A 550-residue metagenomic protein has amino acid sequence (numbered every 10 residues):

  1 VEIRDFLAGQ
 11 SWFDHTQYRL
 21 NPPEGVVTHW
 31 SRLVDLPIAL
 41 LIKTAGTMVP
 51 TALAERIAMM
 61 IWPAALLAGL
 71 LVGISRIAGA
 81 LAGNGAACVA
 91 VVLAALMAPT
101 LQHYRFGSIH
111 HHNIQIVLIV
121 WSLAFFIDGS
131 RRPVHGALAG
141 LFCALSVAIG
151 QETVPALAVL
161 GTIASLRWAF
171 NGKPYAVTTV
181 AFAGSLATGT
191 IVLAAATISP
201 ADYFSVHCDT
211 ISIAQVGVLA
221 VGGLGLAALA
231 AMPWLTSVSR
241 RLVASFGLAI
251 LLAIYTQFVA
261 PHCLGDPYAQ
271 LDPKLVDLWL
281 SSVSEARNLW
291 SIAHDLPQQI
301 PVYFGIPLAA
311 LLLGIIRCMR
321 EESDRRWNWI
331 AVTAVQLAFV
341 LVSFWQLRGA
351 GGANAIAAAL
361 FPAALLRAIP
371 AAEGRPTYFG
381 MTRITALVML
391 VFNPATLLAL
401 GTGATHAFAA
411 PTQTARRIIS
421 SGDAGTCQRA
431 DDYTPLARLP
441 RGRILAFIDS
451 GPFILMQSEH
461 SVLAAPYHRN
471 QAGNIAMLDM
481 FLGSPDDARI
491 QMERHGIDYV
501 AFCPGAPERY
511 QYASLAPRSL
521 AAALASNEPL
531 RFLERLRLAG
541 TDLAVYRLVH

Functional and structural regions predicted by a protein language model:
E2-V26: Extracytosolic helix-loop segments that constitute the early lumenal/periplasmic catalytic or substrate-binding loops
P22-L36, A45-G73, R105-I109: Loop-to-helix entry region of an early transmembrane alpha helix in multi-pass inner-membrane enzymes
G46-A52, A196-T210, A269-V302: Juxtamembrane membrane-water interface segments that cap and precede transmembrane helices
W62-I77, G85-A169, F182-P200, Q336-F339: Membrane-embedded helix bundles of polyisoprenyl
A156-L242, R367-A371: Perimembrane helix-loop-helix junctions
G172-V180, L235-S245, A309-A334: Membrane-interface helix-loop-helix junctions at transmembrane boundaries of multi-pass membrane enzymes, predominantly
F304-A309, W345-R383: Hydrophobic/aromatic-rich transmembrane helices and adjacent perimembrane loops
M381-H550: Extracytoplasmic
